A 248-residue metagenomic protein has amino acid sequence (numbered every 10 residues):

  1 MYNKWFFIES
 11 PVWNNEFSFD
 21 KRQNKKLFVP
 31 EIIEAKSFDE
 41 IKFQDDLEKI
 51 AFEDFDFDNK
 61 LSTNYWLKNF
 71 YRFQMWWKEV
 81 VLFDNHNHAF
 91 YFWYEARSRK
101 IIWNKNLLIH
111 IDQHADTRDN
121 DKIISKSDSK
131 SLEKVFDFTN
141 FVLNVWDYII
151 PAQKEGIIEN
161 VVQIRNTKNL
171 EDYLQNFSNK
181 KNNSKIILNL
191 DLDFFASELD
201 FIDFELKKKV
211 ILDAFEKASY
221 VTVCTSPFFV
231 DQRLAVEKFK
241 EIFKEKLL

Functional and structural regions predicted by a protein language model:
Y2-L248: Conserved alpha-helical scaffold segments that buttress catalytic/binding sites
